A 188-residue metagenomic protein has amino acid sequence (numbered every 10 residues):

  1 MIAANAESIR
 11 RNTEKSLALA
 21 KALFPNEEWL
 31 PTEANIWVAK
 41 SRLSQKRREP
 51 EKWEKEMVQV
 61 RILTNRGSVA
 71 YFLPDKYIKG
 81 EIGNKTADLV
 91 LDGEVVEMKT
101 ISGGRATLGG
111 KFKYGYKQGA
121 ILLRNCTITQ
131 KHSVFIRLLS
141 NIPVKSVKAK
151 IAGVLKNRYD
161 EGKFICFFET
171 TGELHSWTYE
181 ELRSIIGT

Functional and structural regions predicted by a protein language model:
M1-G80, I101-T188: Metal-dependent nuclease catalytic core centered on acidic motifs
I78-V90: Beta-rich nucleic-acid/ligand-interaction surfaces
L89-S102: Conserved catalytic cores of phosphodiester-cleaving nucleases, focusing on short active-site segments
